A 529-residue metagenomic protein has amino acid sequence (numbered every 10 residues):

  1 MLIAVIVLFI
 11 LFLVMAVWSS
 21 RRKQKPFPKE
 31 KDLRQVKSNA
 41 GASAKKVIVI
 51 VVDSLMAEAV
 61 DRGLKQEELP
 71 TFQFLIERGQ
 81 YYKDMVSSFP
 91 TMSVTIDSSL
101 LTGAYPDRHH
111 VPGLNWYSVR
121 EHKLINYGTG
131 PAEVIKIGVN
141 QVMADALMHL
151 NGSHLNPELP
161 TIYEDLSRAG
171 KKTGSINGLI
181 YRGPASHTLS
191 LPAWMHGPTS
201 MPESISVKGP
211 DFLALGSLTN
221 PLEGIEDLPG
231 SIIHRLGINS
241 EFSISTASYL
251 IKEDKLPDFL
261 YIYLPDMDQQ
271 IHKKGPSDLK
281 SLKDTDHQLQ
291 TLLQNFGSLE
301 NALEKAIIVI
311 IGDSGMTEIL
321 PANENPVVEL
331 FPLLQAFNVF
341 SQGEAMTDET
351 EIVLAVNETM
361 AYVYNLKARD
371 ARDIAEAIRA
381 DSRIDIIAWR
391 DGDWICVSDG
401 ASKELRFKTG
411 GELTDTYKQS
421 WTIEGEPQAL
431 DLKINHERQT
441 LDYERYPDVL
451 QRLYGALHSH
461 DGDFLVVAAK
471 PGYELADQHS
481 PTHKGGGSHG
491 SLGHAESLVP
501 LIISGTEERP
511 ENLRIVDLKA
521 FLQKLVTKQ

Functional and structural regions predicted by a protein language model:
M1-I10: N-terminal Sec-pathway targeting helices
F9-L13, S19-K25, A104-Y105, H110-H272 (+5 more regions): His/Asp/Glu-rich, glycine-adjacent segments that coordinate divalent cations and/or stabilize oxyanion chemistry on
S19-Y81, T91: Active-site-proximal N-terminal segment of extracellular/periplasmic enzymes that hydrolyze or transfer
V51, D84-M85, K172-G178, F259-Y263 (+3 more regions): A structural signal for short, well-ordered beta-strand segments and their strand-loop junctions that often border
D53-S54, G312-G315, P471: Active-site metal-binding loops of divalent metal-dependent hydrolases
D61-W116, K172-I176: Short, structured active-site-proximal loop/turn typified by the sulfatase FGly-forming signature C/S-X-P-X-R
E158-L159, E349-R509, I515-K519: Active-site neighborhoods of enzymes that stabilize oxyanions during catalysis
T285-E329, L522: Metal-dependent active-site segment of extracytoplasmic phospho-/sulfohydrolases and closely related
